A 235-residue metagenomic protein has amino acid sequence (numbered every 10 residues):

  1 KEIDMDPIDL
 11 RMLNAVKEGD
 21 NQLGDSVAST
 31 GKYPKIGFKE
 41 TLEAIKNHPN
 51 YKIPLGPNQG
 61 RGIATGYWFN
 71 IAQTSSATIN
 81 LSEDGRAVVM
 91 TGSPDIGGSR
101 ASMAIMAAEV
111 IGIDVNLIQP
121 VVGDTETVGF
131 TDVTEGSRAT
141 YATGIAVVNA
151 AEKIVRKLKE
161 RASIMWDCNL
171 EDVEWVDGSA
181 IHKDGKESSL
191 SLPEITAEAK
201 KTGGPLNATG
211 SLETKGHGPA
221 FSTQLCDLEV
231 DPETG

Functional and structural regions predicted by a protein language model:
K1-I3, P7-I111, G123-T234: Cofactor-centric catalytic regions
I113-V115: Proline-centric
